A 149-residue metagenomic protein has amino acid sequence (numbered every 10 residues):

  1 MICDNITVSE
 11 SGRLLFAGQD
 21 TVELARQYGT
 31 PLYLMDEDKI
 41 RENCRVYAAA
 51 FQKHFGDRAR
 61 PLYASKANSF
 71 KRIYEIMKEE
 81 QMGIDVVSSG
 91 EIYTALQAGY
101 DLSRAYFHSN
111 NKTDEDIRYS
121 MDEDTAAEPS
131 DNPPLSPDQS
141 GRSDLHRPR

Functional and structural regions predicted by a protein language model:
M1-E128, P133-D144: A charged N-terminal "starter" segment
